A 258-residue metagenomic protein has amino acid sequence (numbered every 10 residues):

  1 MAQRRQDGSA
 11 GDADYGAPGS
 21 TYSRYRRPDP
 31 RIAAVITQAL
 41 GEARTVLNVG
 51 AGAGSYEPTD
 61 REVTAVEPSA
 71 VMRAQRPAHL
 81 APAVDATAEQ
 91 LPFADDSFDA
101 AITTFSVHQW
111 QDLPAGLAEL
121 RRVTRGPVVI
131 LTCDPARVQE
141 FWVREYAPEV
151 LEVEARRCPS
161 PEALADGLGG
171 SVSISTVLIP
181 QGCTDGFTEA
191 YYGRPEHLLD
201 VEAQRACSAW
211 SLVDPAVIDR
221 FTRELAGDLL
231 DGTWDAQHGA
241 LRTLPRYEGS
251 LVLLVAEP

Functional and structural regions predicted by a protein language model:
M1-R44, S55, A70-Q75: Conserved class I S-adenosyl-L-methionine
A43, F98-D99, R125: Local beta-strand N-terminus motif with an aromatic residue
T45-L91: Class I SAM-dependent methyltransferase SAM/SAH-binding core
E89-A100: A short acidic, Gly/Pro-enriched loop at the edge of an enzyme's catalytic core that lines a small-molecule cofactor
D99-P114, D134: A short SAM/SAH-binding and catalytic strip from SAM-dependent methyltransferases
P114-V128: A short glycine-rich, Lys/Arg-flanked "PGG" loop and its adjoining helix->strand segment in the class I
P127-P161, G182-E189: Conserved class I S-adenosyl-L-methionine
I174-P258: Conserved Class I S-adenosyl-L-methionine
